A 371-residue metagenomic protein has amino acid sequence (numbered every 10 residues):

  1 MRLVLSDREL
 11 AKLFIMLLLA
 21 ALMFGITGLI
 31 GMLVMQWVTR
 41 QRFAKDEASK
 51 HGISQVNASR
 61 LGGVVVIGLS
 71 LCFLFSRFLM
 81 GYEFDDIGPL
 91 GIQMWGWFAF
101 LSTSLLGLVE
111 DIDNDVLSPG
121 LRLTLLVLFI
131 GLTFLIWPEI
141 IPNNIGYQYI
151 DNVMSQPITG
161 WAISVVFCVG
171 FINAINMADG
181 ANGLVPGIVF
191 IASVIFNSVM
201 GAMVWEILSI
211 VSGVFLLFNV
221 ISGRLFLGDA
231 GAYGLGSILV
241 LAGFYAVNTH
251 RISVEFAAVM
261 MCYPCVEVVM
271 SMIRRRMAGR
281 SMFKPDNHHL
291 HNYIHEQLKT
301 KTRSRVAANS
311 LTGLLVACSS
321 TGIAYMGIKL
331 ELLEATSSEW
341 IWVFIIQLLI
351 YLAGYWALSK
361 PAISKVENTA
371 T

Functional and structural regions predicted by a protein language model:
R2-V266: "…together with the soluble PPM/PP2C metallo-phosphatase catalytic core" -> "…together with the soluble PPM/PP2C
L33-S59, N114, M270-V306: Cytosolic, membrane-interface loops and tails of multi-pass inner-membrane proteins
L74-Y82, G322-A335: Juxtamembrane "helix exit" motif at the C-terminal ends of alpha-helical transmembrane segments in multi-pass membrane
L101-I112, L333-T371: Alpha-helical transmembrane segments and their immediate juxtamembrane interface regions
M200, I323-I328, Q347-L348, W356: Hydrophobic transmembrane alpha-helices and their immediate junctions
G234, F283, N368-A370: Short alpha-helical linear motifs
H250-A258, A324-G327, A335-F344: Structural signal for the N-terminal portions of transmembrane helices and their immediately preceding loop/interface
E296-T321, G327: Alpha-helical transmembrane segments of integral membrane proteins, especially multi-pass inner/plasma-membrane
